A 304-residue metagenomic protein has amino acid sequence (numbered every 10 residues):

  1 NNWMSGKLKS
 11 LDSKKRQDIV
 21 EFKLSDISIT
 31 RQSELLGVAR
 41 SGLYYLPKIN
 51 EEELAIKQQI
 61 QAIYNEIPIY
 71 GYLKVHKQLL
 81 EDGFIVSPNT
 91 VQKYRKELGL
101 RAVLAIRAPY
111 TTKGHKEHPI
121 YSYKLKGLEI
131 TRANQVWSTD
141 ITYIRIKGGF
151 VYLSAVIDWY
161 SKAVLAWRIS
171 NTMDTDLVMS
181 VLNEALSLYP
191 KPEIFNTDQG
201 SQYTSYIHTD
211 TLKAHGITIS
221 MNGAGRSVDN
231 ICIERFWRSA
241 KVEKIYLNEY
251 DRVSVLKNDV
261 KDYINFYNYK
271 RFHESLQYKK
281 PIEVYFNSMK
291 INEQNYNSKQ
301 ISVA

Functional and structural regions predicted by a protein language model:
N1, Q32-S33, L43, I60 (+15 more regions): Mobile genetic element proteins and their domesticated derivatives, centered on retroelements and DNA transposons
N1-L36: Helical coiled-coil/dimerization "stalks" and their immediately adjacent regulatory linkers at helix->disorder
K14, E21, S33, V38-A133 (+1 more regions): Basic, flexible linker segments flanking DNA-binding modules in nucleic acid-interacting mobile-element proteins
I67-I69, E129-T131, I146, Q199 (+2 more regions): Conserved, non-catalytic sequence blocks in retroelement Pol enzymes and Pol-derived host proteins
T112-G114, T197-Q199, S205-H208, I219-K241 (+2 more regions): RNase H-like two-metal-ion nuclease catalytic core shared by retroviral integrases and related mobile-element nucleases
K126-L165, N171-T172: An active-site-proximal beta-strand-loop segment
G149, W167-Y189, T204: Active-site beta-loop-alpha junctions of metal-dependent nucleic acid enzymes, especially the RNase H-like/DDE
K213-I217, S239-A304: C-terminal domain-tail junction helix/linker
